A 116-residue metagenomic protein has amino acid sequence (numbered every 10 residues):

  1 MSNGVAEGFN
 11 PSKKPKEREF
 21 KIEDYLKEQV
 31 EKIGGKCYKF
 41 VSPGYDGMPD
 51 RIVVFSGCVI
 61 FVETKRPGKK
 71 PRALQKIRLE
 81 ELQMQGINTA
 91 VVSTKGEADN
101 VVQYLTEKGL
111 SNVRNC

Functional and structural regions predicted by a protein language model:
M1-C116: Catalytic phosphate/metal-binding cores of nucleic-acid and nucleotide-processing enzymes, i.e., regions that mediate
